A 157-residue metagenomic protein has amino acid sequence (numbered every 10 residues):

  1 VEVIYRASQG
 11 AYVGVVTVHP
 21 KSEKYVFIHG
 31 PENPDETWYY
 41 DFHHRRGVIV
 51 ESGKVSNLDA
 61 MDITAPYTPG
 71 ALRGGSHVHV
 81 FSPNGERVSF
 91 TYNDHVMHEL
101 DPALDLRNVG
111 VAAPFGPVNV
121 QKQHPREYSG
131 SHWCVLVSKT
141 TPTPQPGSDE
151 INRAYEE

Functional and structural regions predicted by a protein language model:
V1-E157: Sequence signature of WD/YWTD-type beta-propeller architectures
